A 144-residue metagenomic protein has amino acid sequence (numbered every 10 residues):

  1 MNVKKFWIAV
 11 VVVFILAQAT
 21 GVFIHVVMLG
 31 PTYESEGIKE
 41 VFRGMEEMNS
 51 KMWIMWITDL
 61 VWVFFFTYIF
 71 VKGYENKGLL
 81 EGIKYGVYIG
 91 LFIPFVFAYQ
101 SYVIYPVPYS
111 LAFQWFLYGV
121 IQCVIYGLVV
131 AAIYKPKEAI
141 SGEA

Functional and structural regions predicted by a protein language model:
M1-A144: Juxtamembrane/disordered regions of integral membrane proteins
